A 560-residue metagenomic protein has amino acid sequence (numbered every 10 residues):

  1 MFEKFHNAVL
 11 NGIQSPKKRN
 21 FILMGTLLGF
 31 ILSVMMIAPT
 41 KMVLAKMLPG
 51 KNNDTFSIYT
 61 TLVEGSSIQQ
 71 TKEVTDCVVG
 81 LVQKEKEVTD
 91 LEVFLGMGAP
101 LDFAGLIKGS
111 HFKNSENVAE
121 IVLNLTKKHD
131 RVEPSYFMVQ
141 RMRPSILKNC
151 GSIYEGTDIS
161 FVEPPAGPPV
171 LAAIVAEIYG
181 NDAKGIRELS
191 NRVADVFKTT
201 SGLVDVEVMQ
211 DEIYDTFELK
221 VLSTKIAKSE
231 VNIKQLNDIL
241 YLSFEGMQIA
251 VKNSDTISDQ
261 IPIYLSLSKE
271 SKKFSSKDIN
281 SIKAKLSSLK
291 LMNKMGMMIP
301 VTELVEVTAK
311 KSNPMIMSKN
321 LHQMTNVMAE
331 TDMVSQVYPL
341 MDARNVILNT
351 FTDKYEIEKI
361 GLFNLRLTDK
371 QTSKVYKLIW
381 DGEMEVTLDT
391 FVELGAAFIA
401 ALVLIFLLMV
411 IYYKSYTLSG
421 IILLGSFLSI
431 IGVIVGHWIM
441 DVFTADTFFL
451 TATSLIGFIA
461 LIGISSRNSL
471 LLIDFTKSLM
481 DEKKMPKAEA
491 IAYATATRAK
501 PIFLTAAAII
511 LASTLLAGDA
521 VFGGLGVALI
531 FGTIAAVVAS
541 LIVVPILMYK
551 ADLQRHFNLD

Functional and structural regions predicted by a protein language model:
M1-K46, A496: Signature of alpha-helical transmembrane segments and their immediate interfacial
A8, G12-R19, S190, T224-K225 (+5 more regions): Loop-to-transmembrane-helix entry motif
M24, S33-I37, N53-E64, A104-F112 (+10 more regions): Short, hydrophobic beta-strand segments
S33, Q70-P169, T224-E245, N253: Solvent-exposed, membrane-proximal periplasmic/extracellular interface segments of envelope transport and secretion
K46-D54, F112-A119, I153-A173, E177 (+6 more regions): Flexible hinge/switch segments at interdomain interfaces of large molecular machines
R187, A194-A401, V410-Y413, A488-E489: Extracytoplasmic/periplasmic membrane-proximal domains and adjacent transmembrane bundles of envelope biogenesis
L407-R498, L504-D519, F531, A539-I542: Hydrophobic transmembrane alpha-helices and their membrane-interface caps in long multi-pass transport proteins
A517-D560: Hydrophobic alpha-helical transmembrane segments of membrane transport and translocation systems, primarily multi-pass
